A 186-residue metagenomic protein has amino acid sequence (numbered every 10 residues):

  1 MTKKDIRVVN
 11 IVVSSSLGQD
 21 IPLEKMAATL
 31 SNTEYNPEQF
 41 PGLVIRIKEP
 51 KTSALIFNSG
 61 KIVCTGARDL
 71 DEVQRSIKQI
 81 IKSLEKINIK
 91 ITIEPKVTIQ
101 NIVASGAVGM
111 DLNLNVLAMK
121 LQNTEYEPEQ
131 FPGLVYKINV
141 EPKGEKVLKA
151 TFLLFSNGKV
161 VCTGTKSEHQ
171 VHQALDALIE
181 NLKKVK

Functional and structural regions predicted by a protein language model:
M1-K159, T165-K186: Intrinsically disordered, low-complexity polar/charged tails and linkers
